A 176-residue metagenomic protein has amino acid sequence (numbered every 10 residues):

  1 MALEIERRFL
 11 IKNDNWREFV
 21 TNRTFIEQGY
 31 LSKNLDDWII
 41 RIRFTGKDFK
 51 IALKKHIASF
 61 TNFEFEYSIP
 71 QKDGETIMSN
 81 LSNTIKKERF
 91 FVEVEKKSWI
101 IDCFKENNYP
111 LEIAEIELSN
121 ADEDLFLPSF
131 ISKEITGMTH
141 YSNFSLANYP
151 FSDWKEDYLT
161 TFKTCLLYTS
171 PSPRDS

Functional and structural regions predicted by a protein language model:
M1-P110, I131-L167: N-terminal strand-loop-strand beta-hairpin
N13, L118-N120, P173: Residues immediately flanking
Y109-E115, D122-S132: Short conserved catalytic/interaction loops centered on acidic-Pro-aromatic/His motifs
Y168-S176: Single conserved hydrophobic/aromatic residue that forms the stacking wall/gate of nucleotide- or nucleobase-binding
